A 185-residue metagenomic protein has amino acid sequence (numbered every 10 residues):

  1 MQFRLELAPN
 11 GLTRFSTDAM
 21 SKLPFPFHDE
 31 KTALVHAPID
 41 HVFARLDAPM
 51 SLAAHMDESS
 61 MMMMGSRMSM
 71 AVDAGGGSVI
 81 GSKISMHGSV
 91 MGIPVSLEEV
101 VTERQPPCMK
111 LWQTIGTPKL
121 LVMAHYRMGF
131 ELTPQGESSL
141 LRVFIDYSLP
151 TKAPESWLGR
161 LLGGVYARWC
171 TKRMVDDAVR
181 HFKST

Functional and structural regions predicted by a protein language model:
F3, S66-T117, R173-T185: Glycine-rich portal/gate segments that line the openings of hydrophobic small-molecule binding cavities
F3-G75, V79: Hydrophobic ligand-binding cavity/cleft-lining segments
G11, Q113-W169: Beta-strand/loop substructures that line and gate deep hydrophobic ligand-binding cavities in soluble
L23-F25, G76-S78, M91-V95, L120-A124 (+1 more regions): A generic structural micro-feature
K31, L97-E103, Y126-P134: Hydrophobic/aromatic beta-strand elements that line small-molecule binding cavities or substrate pockets in beta-rich
T32-H36, V100, L111, E131 (+1 more regions): Generic structural detector for well-ordered beta-strands
P38, P106-P107, Q135-S138: Short strand-connecting beta-turns/loops that link adjacent beta-strands
H41-L46, L52, I84, V101 (+3 more regions): Hydrophobic pocket/interface hotspot
